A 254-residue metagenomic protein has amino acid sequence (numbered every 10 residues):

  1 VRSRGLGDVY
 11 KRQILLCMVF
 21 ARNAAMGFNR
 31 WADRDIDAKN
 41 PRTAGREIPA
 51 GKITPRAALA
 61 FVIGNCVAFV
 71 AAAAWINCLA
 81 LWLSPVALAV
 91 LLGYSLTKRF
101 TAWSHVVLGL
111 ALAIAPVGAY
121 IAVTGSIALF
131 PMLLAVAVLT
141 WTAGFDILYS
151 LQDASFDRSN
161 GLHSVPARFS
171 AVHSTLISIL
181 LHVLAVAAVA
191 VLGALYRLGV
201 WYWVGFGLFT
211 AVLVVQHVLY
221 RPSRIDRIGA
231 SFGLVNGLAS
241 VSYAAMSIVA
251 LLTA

Functional and structural regions predicted by a protein language model:
V1-Y10: Single conserved hydrophobic/aromatic residue that forms the stacking wall/gate of nucleotide- or nucleobase-binding
K11-M18, F130-W141, Y202-G205: Alpha-helical transmembrane segments
R12-V19, R34-S84, S159-V200, A239: Multi-pass membrane catalytic core of lipid/isoprenoid biosynthesis enzymes
L16, R46-L134, V214-R221, R227: Intramembrane alpha-helical segments
M18-G27, L88: Central hydrophobic cores of alpha-helical transmembrane segments in multi-pass inner-membrane proteins across all
A24-F28, A143-S155, S159: Membrane-embedded alpha-helices of multi-pass transport/permease systems
L108-I121, R168, G233-S247: Small-residue-rich segments of transmembrane alpha-helices in multi-pass membrane proteins, especially helix faces
V191-A254: Extended hydrophobic alpha-helices typical of membrane-associated regions
